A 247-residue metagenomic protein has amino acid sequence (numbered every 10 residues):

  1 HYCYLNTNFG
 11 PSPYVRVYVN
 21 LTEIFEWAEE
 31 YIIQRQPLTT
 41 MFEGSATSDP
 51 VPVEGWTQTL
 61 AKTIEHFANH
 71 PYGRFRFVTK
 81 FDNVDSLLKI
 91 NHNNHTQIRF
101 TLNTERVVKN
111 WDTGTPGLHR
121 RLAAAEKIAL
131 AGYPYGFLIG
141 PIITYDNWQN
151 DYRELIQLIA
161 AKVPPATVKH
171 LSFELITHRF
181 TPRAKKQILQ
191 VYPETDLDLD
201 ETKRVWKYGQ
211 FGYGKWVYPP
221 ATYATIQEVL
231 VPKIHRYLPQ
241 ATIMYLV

Functional and structural regions predicted by a protein language model:
H1-R99: Conserved Radical SAM active-site core
W27-Q34, S86-N91, L118-A131, L230: Structured alpha-helical segments in the cores of large, soluble enzyme domains
Q36-T40, P71-F75, N93-T96, A131-Y135 (+2 more regions): Short, well-ordered coil/turn segments that N-cap beta-strands
T47-P52, D82-D85, T96-T115, P141-D146 (+2 more regions): Conserved radical SAM core fold
G55-Q58, D85-H92, W148-I156, K185-I188: Distinct, well-ordered alpha-helical segments
T57, I98-T101, W148-P164, V191-D200: Short, electropositive alpha-helical surface patch
R121-P182, Y237: Conserved C-terminal portion of the radical SAM core fold that forms the substrate/S-adenosylmethionine-binding
A160-V247: Auxiliary Fe-S-binding modules of radical SAM enzymes
